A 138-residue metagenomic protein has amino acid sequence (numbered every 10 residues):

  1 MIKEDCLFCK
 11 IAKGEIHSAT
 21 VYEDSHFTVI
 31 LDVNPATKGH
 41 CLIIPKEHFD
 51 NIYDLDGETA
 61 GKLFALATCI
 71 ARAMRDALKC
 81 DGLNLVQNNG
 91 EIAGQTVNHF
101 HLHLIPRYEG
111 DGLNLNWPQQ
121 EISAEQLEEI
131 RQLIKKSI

Functional and structural regions predicted by a protein language model:
M1-I138: HIT superfamily nucleotide-processing domains
